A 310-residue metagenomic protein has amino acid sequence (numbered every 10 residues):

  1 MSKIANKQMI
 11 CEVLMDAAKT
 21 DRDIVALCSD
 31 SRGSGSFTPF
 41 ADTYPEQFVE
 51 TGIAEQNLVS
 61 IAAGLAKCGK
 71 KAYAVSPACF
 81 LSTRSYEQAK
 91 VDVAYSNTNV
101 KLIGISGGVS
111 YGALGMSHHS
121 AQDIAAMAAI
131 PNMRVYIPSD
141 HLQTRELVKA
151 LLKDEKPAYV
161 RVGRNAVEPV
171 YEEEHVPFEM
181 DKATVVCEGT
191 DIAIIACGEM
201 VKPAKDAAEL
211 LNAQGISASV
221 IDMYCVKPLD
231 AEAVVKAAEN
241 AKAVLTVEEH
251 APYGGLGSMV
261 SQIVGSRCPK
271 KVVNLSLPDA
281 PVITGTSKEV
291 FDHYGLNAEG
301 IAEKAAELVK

Functional and structural regions predicted by a protein language model:
M1-R161, A166: Thiamine diphosphate
Q8-M9, T20-D23, S31-D42, Y111-G112 (+1 more regions): Thiamine diphosphate
